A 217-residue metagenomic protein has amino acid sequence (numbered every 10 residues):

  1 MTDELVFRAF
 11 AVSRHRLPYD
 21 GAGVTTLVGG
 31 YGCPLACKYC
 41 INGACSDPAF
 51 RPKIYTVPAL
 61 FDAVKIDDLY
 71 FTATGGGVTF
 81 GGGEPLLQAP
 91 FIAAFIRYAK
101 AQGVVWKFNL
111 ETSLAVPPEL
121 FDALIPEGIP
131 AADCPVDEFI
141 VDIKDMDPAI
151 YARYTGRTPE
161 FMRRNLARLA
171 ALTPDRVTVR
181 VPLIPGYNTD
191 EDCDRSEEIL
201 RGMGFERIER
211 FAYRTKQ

Functional and structural regions predicted by a protein language model:
M1-A49, I66-T72: N-terminal [4Fe-4S]-dependent radical SAM core
R16, A44, G82, I143 (+1 more regions): Residues that line or immediately flank small-molecule/substrate-binding pockets and catalytic motifs
A22-V24, C33, G77-V78, G82-E84 (+1 more regions): Gly/Ser/Thr-rich helix-start
V24, R51, Y55, P90 (+1 more regions): Residues at secondary-structure transition points
G29-Y31, G81, E111, D142: Short beta-strand segments
D47-G81, L86-L87: Glycine/small-residue-rich loop that forms an oxyanion/phosphate-binding "nest" at active or ligand-binding sites
K65-L69, T74-G75, L86-K216: Conserved AdoMet/S-adenosylmethionine-binding subsite of the radical SAM
